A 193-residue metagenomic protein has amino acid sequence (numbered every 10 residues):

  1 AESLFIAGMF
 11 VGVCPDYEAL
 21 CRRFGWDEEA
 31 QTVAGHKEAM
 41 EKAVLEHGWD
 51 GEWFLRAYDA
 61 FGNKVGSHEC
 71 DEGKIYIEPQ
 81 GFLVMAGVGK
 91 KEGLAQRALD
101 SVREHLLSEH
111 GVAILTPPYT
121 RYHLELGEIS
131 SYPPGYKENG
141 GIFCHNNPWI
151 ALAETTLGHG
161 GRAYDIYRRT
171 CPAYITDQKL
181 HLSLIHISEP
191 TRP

Functional and structural regions predicted by a protein language model:
A1-A34, G51-E52, Y58-V84, E125-A151 (+1 more regions): The feature captures the catalytic groove of carbohydrate-active enzymes
A1-L4, E28-F61, R97-L126, T170-L184: Active-site acid/base region of carbohydrate-active enzymes
C14, E41, G87-V88, E154 (+1 more regions): Generic short alpha-helical hydrophobic face used as a protein-protein interaction/packing hotspot
H68-E69, Y164, I175-T176: Alpha-helix boundary/interfacial micro-motifs
P79-L106, N147-A163, Y167: Alpha-helical support elements that line or immediately flank enzyme active sites and cofactor-binding pockets
G87-G89, I114-P118, H145: Short C-terminal domain-edge/linker segments immediately following a structured domain
S183-T191: Residue-level detector of conserved catalytic or cofactor/ligand-binding positions in enzyme active sites
